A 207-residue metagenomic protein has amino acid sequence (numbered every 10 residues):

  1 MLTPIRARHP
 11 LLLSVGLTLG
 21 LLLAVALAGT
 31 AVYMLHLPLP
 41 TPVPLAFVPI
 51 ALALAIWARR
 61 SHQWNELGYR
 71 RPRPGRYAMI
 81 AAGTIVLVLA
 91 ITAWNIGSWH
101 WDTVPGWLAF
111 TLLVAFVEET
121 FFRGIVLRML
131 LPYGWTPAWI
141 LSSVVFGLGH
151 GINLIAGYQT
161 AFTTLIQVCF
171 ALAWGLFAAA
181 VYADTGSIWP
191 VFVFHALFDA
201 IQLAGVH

Functional and structural regions predicted by a protein language model:
M1-W64, Y182, A200-H207: N-terminal, membrane-interfacial amphipathic/helix-forming hydrophobic leader that caps and precedes the first
T3-A7, I96-T103, L131-P132: Helix-boundary and loop/linker segments of multi-pass membrane transporters
L12-G16, Y77-A81, V104-A109, T136-L141 (+2 more regions): Hydrophobic alpha-helical transmembrane segments
L21-T30, I85-A93, S143-N153, A196-G205: Aromatic-anchored segments of alpha-helical transmembrane domains
V43, G97-A109, I155-L172: Juxtamembrane helix-entry segments on the extracytoplasmic side of multipass membrane proteins
T84, T111, A115, W135-G151: Small-polar-interrupted transmembrane alpha-helices in polytopic inner-membrane proteins
V117-S143, G157, A183-S187: Membrane-interface helix/loop boundary segments of multi-pass membrane proteins
T164-H207: Functionally important transmembrane alpha-helices
